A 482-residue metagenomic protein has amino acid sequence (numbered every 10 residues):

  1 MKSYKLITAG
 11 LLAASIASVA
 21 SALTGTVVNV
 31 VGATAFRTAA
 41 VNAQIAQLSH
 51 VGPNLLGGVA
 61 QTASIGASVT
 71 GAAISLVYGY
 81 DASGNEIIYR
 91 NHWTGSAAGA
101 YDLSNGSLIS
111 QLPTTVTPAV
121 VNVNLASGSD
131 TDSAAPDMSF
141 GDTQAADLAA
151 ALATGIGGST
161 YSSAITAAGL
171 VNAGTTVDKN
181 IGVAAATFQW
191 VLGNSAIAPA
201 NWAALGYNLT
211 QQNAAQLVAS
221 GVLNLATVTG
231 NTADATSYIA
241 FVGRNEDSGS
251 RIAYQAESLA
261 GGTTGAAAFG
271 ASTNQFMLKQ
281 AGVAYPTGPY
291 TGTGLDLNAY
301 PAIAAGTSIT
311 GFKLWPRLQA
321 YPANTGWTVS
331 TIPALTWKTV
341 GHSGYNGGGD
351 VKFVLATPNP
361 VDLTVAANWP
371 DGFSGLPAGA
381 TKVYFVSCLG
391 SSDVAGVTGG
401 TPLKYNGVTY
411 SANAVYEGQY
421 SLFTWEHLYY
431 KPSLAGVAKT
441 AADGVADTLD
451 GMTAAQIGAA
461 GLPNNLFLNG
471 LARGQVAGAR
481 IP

Functional and structural regions predicted by a protein language model:
M1-A22: Gram-negative bacterial Sec-dependent N-terminal signal peptides
A22-P482: Flexible loop/hinge segments at secondary-structure junctions
